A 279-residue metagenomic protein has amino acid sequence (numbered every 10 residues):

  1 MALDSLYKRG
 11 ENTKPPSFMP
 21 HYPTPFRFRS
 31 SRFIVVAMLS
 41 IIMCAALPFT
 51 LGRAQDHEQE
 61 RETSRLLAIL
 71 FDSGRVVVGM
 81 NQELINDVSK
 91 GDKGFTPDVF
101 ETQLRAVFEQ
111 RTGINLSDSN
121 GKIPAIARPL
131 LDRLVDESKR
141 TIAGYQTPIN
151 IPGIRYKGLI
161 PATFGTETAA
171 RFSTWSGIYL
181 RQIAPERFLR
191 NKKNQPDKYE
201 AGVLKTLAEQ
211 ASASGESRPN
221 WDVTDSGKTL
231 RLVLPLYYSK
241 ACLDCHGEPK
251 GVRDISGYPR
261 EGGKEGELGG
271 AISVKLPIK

Functional and structural regions predicted by a protein language model:
M1-L3, C44-T50: Short intrinsically disordered, low-complexity coil segments enriched in acidic
M1-S31: N-terminal secretory signal peptides that target proteins for export/translocation
E11, P48, H246-P249: Extracellular/secretory pathway and lumenal proteins
Y22, S30-R32, A37, L104 (+1 more regions): Prokaryotic Sec-type signal peptides and long signal-anchor helices with extended Leu/Ile/Val-rich h-regions
V36-A46: Bacterial N-terminal signal peptides
F49-Y237, G251-K279: Extracytoplasmic c-type cytochrome modules immediately beyond a signal peptide or single-pass transmembrane anchor
Y238-K250: The canonical Cys-X-X-Cys-His
